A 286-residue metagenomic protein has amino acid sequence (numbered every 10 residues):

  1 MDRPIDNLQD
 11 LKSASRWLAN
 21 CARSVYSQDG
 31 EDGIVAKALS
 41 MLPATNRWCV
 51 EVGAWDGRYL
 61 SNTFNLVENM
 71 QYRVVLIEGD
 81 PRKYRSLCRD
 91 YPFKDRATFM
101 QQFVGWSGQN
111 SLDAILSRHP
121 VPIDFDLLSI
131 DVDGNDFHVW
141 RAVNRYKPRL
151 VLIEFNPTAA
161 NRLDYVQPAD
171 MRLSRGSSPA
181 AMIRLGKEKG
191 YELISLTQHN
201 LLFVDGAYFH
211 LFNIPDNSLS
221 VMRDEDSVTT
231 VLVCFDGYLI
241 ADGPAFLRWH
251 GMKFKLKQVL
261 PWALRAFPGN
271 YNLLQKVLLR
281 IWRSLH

Functional and structural regions predicted by a protein language model:
M1-A36, S40-A44, L66, R265-V277 (+1 more regions): Rossmann-like AdoMet
M1-R16, V52, L116-N135: Short, charged N-terminal helix-start/capping segments
R3-Q9, Y84-S86, L152-N156: Short hydrophobic/aromatic-rich motifs at helix boundaries and adjacent loops
D6, S13-A14, R23, A54 (+6 more regions): Short, flexible coil/linker segments at or flanking structured domains
L8-L11, C49, L112-A114, G176-S177 (+1 more regions): Short secondary-structure boundary micro-motifs
A19-R118, D124, I130, T158-A160 (+1 more regions): SAM cofactor-binding core of SAM-dependent methyltransferases, primarily the Rossmann-like beta-alpha-beta module
E51, F64-N65, M70-R73, I123-I130 (+2 more regions): Conserved acidic-Pro-Pro-aromatic motif
